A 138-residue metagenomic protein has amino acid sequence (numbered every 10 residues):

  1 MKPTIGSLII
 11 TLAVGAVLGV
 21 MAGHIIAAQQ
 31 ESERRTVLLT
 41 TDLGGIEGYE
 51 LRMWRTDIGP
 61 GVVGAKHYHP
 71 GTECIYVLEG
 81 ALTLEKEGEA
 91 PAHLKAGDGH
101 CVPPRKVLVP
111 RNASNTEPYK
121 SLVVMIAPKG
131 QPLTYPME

Functional and structural regions predicted by a protein language model:
K2-R52, H93, C101, P132-E138: A short, N-terminal "cap"/entry segment at the start of jelly-roll beta-barrel domains of the cupin/DSBH fold
T41-L43, P60, G71, T83 (+3 more regions): Extracytoplasmic low-complexity repetitive segments enriched in small/polar residues
L43, I58-G59, G88-R105: Short acidic-glycine-tyrosine-enriched beta hairpin
Y49, G61-C74: A short beta-loop-beta micro-motif enriched in histidine and acidic residues
V63-A65, T83, A90, H100 (+1 more regions): Histidine-centered metal-chelating micro-motifs
P70-G88, A96-D98: Glycine- and acidic-residue-biased ligand/ion/polar-headgroup-sensing regions
P91, P104-P132: Ligand-binding loop in jelly-roll beta-barrel domains
